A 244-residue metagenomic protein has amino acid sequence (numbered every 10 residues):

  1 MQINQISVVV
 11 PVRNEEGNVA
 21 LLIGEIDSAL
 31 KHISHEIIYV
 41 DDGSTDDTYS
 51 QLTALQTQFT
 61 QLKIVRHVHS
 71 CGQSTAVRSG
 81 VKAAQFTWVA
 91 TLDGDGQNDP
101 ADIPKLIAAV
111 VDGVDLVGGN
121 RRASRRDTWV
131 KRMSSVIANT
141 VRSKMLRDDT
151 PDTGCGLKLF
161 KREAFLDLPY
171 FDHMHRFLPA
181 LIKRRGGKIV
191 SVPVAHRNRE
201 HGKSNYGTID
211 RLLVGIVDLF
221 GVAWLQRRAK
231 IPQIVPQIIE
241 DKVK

Functional and structural regions predicted by a protein language model:
M1-N4, R147-D148, F171-K244: Hydrophobic helical membrane-anchoring modules
M1-R126, E163, D167, A180-V192 (+1 more regions): Structured catalytic core of nucleotide-sugar glycosyltransferases
N18, D47, W129, M133 (+2 more regions): Juxtamembrane loop-helix boundary motifs flanking transmembrane segments in multi-pass membrane proteins
S44, Q73, D99, M133-I137 (+2 more regions): Helical mechanochemical/support elements of P-loop NTPase systems and associated helical scaffolds
K82, K131, K158, H175-R176: Residues that recognize and position ribonucleotide moieties
V111-K158, A164-L166, V217-G221: Short, flexible, basic/aromatic active-site loop/helix in glycosyltransferases
